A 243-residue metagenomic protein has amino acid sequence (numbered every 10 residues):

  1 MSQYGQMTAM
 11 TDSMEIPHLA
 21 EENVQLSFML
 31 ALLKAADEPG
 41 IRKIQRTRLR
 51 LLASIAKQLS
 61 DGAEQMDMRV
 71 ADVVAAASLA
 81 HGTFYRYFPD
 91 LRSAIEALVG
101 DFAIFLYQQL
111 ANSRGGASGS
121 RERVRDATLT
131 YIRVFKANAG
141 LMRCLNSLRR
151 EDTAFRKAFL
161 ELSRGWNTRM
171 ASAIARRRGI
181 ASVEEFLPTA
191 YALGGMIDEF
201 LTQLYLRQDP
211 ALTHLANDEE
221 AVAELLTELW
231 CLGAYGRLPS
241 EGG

Functional and structural regions predicted by a protein language model:
M1-K34, T168, S172-R176, G195 (+1 more regions): C-terminal peripheral helix-coil segments that are non-catalytic and often amphipathic
S2-M68, D72-A76: Basic, helix-initiating cap at the start of DNA-binding domains
D12, I16-A20, A111-A137, T189-L193 (+1 more regions): Hydrophobic alpha-helical connector segments
A36-G40, L98-V124, M142, M170-R176: Amphipathic alpha-helical linker/stalk segments
R46, R50-K57, A76, S93-N112 (+3 more regions): Alpha-helical structural segments
D61-S93, A97: Helix-turn-helix
H81, Y85, A103-Y107, A111 (+2 more regions): Membrane-embedded alpha-helical bundles of multi-pass transporters/translocases, especially carrier/permease families
D126, V134-A137, R143-C144, T153-R178 (+5 more regions): Amphipathic alpha-helical packing segments from all-alpha helical-bundle domains
